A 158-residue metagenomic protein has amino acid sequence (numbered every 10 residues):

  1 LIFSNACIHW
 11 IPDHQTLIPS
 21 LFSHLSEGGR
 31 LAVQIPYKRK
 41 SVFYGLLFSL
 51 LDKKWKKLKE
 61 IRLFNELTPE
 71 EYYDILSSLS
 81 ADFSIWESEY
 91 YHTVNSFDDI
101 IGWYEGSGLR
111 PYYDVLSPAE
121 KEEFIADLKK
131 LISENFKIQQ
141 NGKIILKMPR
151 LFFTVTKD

Functional and structural regions predicted by a protein language model:
F3: A conserved beta-strand element that flanks and buttresses the S-adenosyl-L-methionine
A6: Binding-interface segments
H9-W10: A short His-aromatic
D13-T16, D99: Residue-level recognition of oxygen-bearing side chains
Q15, F22, S26-N95: Conserved catalytic/acceptor-binding region of the Class I
L21-H24, G102-Y104: Short, charged, low-hydrophobicity "junction" segments
L63-D158: Conserved Class I S-adenosyl-L-methionine
